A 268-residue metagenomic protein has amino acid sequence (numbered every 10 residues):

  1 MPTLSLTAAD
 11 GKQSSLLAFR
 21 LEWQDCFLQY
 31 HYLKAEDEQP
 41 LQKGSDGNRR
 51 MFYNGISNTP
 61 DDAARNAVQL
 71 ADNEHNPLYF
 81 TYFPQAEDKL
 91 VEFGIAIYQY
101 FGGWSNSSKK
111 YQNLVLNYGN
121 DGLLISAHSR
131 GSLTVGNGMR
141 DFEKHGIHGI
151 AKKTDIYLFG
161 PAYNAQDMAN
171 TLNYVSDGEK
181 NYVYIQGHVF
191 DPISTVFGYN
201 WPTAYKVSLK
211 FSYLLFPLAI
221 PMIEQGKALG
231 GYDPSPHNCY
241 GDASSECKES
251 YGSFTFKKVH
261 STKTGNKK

Functional and structural regions predicted by a protein language model:
P2-Y30, A35-G122, Y163-A165, V183-K267: Active-site catalytic motif of lipid deacylating hydrolases and related acyltransferases
F52, I125, I156-L158: Structural beta-sheet core signal
Y100, Y174-E179: Acidic, Ser/Thr-rich peripheral helices and adjacent loops at domain boundaries
A127-G131: Gly/Ala-rich beta-loop-alpha elbow adjacent to hydrolase catalytic centers
T134-G138: Hydrolases whose catalytic domains are alpha/beta-hydrolase-1, hotdog thioesterase, or metallo-beta-lactamase-like
G149-L172: Short, flexible loop segments at boundaries between secondary-structure elements
